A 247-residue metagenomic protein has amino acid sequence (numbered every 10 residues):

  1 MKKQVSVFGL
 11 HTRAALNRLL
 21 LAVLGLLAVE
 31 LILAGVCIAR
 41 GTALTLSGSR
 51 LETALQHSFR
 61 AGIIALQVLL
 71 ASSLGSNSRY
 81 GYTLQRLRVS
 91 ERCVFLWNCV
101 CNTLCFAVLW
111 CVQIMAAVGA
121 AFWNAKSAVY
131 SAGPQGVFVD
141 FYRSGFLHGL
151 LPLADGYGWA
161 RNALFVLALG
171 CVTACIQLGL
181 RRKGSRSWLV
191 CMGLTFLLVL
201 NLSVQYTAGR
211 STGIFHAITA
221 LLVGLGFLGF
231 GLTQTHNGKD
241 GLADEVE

Functional and structural regions predicted by a protein language model:
M1-G81, R92-E247: Hydrophobic alpha-helical transmembrane segments of membrane proteins
R86-S90: Short helix-to-coil transition segments within interhelical loops that connect adjacent transmembrane helices
